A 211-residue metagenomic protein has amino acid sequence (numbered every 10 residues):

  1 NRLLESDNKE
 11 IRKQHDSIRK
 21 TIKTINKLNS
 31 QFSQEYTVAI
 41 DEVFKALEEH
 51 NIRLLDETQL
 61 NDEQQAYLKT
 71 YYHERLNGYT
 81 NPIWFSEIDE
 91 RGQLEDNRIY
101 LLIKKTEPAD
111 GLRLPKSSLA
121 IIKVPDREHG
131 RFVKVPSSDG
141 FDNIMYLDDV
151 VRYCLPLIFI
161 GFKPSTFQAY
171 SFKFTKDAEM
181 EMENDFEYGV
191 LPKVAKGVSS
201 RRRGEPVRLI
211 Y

Functional and structural regions predicted by a protein language model:
N1-Y211: N-terminal non-catalytic structural scaffold regions of very large proteins
